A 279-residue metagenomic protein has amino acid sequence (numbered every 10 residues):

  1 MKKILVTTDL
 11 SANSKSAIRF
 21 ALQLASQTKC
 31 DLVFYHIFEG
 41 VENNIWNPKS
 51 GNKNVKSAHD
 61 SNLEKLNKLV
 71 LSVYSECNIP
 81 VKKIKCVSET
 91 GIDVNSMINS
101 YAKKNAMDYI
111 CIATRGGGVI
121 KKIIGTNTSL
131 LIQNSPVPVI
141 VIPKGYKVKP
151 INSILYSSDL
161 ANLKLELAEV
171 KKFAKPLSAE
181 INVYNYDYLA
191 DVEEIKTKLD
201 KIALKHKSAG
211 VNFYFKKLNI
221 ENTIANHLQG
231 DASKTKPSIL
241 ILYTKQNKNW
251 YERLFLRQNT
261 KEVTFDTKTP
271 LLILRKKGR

Functional and structural regions predicted by a protein language model:
M1-N52, S153-K217, K234-I239, D266 (+2 more regions): Small/aliphatic-rich secondary-structure junction motif
N52-K65: A short acidic, glycine-rich active-site loop that binds or catalyzes chemistry on phosphate/adenosine moieties
C86-M97, E221-A225: Charged docking surfaces used in two-component/phosphorelay signaling
M97-Y101, H227-D231: CheY-like receiver
Y101-D108, S233-P237: Glycine-rich phosphate-binding loop signature in dinucleotide/nucleotide-binding domains
I110-L130, Y243-D266: Glycine-rich, Arg-bearing micro-motifs that act as flexible, cationic patches
I112-T114, P138-K144, L242-Y243, L271-R275: Short beta-strand elements of ligand-binding domains
I123-N127, N134-P143, V148, L160-E169: Active-site glycine-rich loop that binds ribose-phosphate moieties when present
